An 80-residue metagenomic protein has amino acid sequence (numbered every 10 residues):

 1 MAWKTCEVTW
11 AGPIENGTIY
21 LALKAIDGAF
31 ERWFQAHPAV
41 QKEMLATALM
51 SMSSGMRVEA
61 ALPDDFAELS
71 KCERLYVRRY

Functional and structural regions predicted by a protein language model:
M1-Y80: Exposed beta-strand/loop interface patches that mediate assembly or binding
